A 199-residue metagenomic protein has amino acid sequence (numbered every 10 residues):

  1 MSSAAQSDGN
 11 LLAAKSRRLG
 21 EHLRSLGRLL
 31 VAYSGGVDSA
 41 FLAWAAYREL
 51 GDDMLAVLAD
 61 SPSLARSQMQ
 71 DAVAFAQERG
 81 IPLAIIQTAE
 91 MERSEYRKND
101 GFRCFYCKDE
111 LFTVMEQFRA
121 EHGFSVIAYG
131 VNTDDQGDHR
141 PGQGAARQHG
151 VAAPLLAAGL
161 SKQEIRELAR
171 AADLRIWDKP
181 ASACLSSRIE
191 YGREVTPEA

Functional and structural regions predicted by a protein language model:
S2-A171: ATP-dependent adenylation/nucleotidyltransferase module used to activate substrates
L156-A199: Mid-to-C-terminal catalytic subdomains of enzymes that bind/position adenosyl phosphate moieties or nucleic-acid
